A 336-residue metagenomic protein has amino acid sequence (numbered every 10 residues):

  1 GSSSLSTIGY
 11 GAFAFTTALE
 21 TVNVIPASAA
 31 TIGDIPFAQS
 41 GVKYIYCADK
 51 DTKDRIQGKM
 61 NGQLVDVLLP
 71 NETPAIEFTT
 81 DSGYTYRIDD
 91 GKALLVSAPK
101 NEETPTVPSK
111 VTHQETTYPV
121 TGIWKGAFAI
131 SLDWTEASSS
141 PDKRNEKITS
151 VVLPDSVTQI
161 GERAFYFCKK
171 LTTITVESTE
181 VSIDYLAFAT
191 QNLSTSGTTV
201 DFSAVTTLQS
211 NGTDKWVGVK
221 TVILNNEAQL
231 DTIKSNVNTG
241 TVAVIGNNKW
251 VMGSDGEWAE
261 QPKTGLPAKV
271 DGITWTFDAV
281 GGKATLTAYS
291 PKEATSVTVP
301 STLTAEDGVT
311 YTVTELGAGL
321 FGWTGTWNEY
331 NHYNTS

Functional and structural regions predicted by a protein language model:
G1-T7, T17-T31, G41-D54, V67-N71 (+11 more regions): Structural signature of tandem-repeat unit edges
G9-A14, G33-P36, G126, G161-A164 (+3 more regions): Consensus positions within tandem repeat domains that build extended binding/scaffold surfaces
F15-T17, Q39, S131, Y166-F167 (+4 more regions): Glycine/tyrosine- and acidic-biased, solvent-exposed loop/turn segments at the edges of beta-strands
I35-Q39, Q57-M60, F188-Q191, T213-V217 (+1 more regions): A structural signal for leucine-rich repeat
G58, D66, F78, R87 (+7 more regions): Short linear proline/tyrosine/threonine-rich motifs used for host-factor recruitment and membrane trafficking/assembly
N71-T73, W258: Extracellular/luminal ectodomains of metazoan preproproteins built from arrays of small disulfide-bonded modules
P74-S97, K263-Y289: Short beta-strand/loop segment at the start of cytosolic alpha/beta domains
